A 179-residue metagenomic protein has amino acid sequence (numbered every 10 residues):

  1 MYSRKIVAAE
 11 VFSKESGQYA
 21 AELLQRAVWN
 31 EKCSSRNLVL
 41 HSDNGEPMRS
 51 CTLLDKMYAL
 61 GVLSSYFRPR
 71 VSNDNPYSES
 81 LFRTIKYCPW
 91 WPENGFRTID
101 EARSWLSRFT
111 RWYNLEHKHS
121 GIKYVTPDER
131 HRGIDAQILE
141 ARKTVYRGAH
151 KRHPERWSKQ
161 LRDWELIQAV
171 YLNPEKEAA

Functional and structural regions predicted by a protein language model:
M1-A179: Charged DNA-binding/catalytic regions of mobile-element recombinases
